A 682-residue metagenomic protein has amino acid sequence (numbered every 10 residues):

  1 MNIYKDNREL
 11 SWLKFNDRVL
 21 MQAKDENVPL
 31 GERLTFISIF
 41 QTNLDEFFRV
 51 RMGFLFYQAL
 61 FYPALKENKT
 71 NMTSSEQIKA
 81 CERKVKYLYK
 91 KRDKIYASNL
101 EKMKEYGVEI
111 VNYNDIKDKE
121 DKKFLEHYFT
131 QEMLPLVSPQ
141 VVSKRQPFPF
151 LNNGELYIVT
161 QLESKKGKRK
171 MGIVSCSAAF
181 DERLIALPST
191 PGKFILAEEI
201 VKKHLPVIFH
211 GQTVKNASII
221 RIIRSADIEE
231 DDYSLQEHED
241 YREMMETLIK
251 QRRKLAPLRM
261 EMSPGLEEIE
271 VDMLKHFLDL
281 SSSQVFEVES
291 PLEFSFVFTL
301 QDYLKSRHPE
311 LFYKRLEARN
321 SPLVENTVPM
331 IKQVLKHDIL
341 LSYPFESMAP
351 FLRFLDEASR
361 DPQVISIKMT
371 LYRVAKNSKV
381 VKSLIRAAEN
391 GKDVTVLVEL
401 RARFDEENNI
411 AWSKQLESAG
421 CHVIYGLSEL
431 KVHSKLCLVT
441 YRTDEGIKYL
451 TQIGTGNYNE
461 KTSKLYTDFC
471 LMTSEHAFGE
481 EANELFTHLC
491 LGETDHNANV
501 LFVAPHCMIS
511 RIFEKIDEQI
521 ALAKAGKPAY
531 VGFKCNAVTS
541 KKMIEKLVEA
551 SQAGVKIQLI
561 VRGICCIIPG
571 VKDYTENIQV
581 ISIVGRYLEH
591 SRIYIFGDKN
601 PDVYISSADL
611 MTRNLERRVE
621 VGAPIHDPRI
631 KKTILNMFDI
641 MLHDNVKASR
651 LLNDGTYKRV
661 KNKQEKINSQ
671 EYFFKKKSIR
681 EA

Functional and structural regions predicted by a protein language model:
M1-V531, E549, A553, C565-A682: N-terminal localization/anchoring segments of enzymes in phospholipid and broader phosphate metabolism
K541-V548: Glycine/threonine-rich ATP-lid/beta-loop region of ATP-binding domains
K556-I560: Hydrophobic alpha/beta core scaffold segments
